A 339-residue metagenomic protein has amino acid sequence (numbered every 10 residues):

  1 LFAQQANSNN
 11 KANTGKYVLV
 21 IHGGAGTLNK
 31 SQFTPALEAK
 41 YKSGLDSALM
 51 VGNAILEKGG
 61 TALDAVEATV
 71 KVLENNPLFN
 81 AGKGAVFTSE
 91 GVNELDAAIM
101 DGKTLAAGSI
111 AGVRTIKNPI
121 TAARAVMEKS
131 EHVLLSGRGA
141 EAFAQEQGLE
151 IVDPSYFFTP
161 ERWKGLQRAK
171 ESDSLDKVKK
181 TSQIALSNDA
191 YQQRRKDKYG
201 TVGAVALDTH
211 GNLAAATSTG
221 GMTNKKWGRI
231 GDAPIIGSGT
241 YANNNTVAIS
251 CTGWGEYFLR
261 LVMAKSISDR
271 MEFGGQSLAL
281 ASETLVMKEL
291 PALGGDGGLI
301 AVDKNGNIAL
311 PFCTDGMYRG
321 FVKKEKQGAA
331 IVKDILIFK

Functional and structural regions predicted by a protein language model:
N7-K339: Alpha/propeptide regions of enzymes that mature by internal proteolysis
